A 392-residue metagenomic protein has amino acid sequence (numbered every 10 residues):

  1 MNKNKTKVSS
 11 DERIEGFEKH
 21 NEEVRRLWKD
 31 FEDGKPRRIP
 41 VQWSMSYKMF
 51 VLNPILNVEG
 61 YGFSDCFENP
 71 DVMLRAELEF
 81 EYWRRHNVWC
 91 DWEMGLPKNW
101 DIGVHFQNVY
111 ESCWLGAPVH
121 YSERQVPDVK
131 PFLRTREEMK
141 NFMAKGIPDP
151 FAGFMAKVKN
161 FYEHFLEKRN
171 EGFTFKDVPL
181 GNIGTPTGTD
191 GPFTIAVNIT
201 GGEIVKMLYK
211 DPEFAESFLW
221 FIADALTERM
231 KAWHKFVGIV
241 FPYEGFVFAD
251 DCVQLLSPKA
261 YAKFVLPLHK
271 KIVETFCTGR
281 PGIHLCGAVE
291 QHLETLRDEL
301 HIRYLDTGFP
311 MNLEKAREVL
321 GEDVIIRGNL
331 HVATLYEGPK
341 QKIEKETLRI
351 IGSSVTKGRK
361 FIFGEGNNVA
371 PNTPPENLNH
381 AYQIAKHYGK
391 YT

Functional and structural regions predicted by a protein language model:
M1-E59, F63-C66, A144-T392: Active-site loop segments of alpha/beta catalytic cores
F63-A117: Membrane helical hairpin/interfacial module
M73, E77-F80, E138, K157 (+1 more regions): Generic hydrophobic, aliphatic-rich segments that mediate packing or membrane embedding
V88-N108, T135, D177-T185, I239 (+1 more regions): Extended interaction regions within the primary functional domain
W100, N108, Y121, A333 (+1 more regions): Basic, gly/Ser/Thr/Pro-rich low-complexity segments located predominantly at protein N termini
P118-E138, F246-L255, R327-N329: Aromatic- and acidic-residue-enriched carbohydrate-binding clefts of CAZyme catalytic domains
